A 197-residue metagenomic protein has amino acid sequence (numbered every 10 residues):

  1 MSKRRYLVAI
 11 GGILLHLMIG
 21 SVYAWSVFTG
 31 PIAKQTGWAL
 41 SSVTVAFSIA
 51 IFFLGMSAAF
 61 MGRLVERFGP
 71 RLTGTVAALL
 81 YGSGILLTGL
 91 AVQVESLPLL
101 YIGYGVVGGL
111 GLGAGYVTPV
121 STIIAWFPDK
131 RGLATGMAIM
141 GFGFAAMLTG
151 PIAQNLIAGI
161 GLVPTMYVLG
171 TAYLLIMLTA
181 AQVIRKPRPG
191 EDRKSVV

Functional and structural regions predicted by a protein language model:
S2-A24: Pair of pore-lining "gating" transmembrane helices in MFS-fold secondary transporters
Y23, I51-A59, M147: Residue-level signature of mid-helix packing/kink "hotspots" within the transmembrane helices of 12-pass Major
I32, G113-F127, A134-T135: Intracellular juxtamembrane helix-capping segments at the cytosolic ends of symmetry-related transmembrane helices
S57-P70: Helix-to-loop junctions at the C-terminal end of transmembrane segments in multipass secondary transporters
L79-V94: C-terminal ends and interior cores of transmembrane alpha-helices in multi-pass membrane transporters/permeases
G84, L97-A114: Hydrophobic core of transmembrane alpha-helices in multi-pass small-molecule transporters, especially MFS/SLC-type
F142-R188: Helix-loop-helix hairpin linking two adjacent transmembrane segments in secondary transporters
V196-V197: Conserved small/polar residues in nucleotide/adenosyl-binding loops
